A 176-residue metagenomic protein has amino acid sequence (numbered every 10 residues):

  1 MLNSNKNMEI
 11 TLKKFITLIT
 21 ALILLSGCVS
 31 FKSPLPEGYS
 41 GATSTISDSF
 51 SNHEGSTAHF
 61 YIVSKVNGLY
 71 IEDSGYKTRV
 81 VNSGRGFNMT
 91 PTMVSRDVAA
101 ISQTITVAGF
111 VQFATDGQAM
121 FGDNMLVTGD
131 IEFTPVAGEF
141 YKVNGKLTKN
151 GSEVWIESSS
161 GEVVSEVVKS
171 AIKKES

Functional and structural regions predicted by a protein language model:
M1-S30: Sec-dependent bacterial lipoprotein signal peptides
C28-S176: Short loop/turn and low-complexity linker motifs enriched in small/turn-promoting residues
